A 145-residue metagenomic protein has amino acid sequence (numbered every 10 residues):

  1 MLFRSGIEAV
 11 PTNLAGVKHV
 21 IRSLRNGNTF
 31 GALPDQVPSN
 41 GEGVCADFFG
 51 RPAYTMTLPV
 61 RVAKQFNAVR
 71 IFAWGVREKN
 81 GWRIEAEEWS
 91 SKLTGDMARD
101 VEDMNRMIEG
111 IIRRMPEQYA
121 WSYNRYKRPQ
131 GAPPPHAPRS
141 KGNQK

Functional and structural regions predicted by a protein language model:
M1-L2: Short, small-residue-biased leader/transition segments that mark boundaries at the very start of proteins
S5: Nucleotide-activated donor-binding/catalytic signature segment of Leloir-type glycosyltransferases, i.e., the conserved
E8-T12: Short acidic-hydrophobic, aromatic-tinged amphipathic segments that line or gate anion-handling sites
L14-K145: Non-catalytic C-terminal accessory region of glycerolipid acyltransferases and related lyso-lipid remodeling enzymes
